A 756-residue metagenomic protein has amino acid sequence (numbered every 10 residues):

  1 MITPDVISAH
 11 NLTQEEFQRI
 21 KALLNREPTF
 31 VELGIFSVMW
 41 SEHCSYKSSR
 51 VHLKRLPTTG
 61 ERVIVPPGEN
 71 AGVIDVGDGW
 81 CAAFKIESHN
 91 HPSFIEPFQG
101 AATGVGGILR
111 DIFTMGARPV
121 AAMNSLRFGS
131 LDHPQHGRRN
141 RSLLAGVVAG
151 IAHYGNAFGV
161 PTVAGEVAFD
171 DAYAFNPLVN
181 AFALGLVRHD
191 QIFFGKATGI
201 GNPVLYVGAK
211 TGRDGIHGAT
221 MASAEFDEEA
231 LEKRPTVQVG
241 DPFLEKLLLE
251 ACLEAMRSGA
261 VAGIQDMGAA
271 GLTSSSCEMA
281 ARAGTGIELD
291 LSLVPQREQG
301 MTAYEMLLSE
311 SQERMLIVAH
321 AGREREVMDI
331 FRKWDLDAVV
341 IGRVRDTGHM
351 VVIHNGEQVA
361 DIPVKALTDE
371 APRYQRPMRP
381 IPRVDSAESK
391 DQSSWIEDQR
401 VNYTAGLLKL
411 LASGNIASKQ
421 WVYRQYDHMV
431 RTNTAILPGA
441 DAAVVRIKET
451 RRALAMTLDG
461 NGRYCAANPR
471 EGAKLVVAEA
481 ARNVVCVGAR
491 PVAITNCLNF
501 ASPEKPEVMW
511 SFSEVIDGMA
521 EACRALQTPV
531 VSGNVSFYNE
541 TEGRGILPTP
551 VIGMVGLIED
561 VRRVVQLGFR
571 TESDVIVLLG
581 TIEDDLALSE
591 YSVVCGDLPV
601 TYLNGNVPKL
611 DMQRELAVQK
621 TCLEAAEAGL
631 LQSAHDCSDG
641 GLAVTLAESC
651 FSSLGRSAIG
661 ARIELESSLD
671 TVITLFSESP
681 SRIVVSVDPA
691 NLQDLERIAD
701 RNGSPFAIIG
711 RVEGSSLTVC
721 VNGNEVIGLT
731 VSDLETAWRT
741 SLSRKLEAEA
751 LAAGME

Functional and structural regions predicted by a protein language model:
M1-E756: Glycine/proline-enriched, intrinsically flexible loops and inter-domain linkers
